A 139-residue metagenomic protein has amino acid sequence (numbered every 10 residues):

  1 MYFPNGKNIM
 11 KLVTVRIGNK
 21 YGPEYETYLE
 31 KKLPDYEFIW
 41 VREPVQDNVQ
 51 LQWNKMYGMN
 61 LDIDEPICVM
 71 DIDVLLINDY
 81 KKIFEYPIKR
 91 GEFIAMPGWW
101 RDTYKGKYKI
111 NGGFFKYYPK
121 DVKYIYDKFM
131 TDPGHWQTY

Functional and structural regions predicted by a protein language model:
M1-Q52, I63-D64, P119: N-terminal anchoring/stem segment of glycosyltransferases
N8, K55, M70, I110-G113: Residues that flank catalytic or metal-binding motifs in active/ligand-binding sites
E24, D47-V49, D102-I110: Short, charged, surface-exposed secondary-structure boundary motifs
M56-G58, F93, F114-K116: Conserved hydrophobic/aromatic beta-strand scaffold that supports enzyme active sites
I67: Short aromatic/hydrophobic "clamp" motif used to bind/position activated sugar donors
D71-L75: The conserved acidic donor/metal-binding loop of glycosyltransferases
N78-Y108: Conserved donor-nucleotide/metal-binding helix-loop-beta segment in metal-dependent transferases, i.e., the alpha-helix
Y117-Y139: Catalytic core and acceptor-binding pocket of nucleotide-sugar-dependent glycosyltransferases
